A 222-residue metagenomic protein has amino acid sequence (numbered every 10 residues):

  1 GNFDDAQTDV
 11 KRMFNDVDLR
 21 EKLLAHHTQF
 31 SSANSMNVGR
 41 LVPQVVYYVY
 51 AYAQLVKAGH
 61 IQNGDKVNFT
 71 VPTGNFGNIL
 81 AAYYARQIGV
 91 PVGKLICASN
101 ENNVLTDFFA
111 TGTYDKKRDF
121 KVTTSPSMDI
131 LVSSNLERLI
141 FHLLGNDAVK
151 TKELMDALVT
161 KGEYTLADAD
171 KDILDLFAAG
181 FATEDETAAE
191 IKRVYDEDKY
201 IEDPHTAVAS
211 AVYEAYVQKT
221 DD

Functional and structural regions predicted by a protein language model:
G1-D222: PLP-dependent amino-acid enzyme catalytic core
